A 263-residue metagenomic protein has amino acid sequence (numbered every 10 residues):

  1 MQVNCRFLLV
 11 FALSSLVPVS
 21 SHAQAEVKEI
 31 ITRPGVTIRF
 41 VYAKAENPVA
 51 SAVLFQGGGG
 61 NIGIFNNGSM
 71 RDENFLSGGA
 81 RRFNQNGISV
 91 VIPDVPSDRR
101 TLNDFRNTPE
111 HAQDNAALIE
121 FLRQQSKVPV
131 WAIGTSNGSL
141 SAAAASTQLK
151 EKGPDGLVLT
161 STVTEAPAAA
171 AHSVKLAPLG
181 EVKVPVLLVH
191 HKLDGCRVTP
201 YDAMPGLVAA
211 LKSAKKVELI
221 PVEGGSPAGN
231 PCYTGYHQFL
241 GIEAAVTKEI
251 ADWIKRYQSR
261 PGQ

Functional and structural regions predicted by a protein language model:
L8-P18: Bacterial N-terminal signal peptides
A23-N47: N-terminal cap/lid segment of alpha/beta-hydrolase-fold proteins
A45-R82: Short, surface-exposed "cap/lid" segments of acyl-processing enzymes
F75, G79, L102-Q125: Alpha/beta-hydrolase active-site loop
A80-R100: Conserved alpha/beta-hydrolase
E120-E181: Primarily recognizes the serine-hydrolase "nucleophile elbow" in alpha/beta-hydrolase and SGNH/GDSL folds
G156, S161-P221: The feature captures the conserved acid-bearing segment of alpha/beta-hydrolase catalytic domains
A214-Q263: C-terminal catalytic histidine-bearing segment of alpha/beta-hydrolase fold enzymes
